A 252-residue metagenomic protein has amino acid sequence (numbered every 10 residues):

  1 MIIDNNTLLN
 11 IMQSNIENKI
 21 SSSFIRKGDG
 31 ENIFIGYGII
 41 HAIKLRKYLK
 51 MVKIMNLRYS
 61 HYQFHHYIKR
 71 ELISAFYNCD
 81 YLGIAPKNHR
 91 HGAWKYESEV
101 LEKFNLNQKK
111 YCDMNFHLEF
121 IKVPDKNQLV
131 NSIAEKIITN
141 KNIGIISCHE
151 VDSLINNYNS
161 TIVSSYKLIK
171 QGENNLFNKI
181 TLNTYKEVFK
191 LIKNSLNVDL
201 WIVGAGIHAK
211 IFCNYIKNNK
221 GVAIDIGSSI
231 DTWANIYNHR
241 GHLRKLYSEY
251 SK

Functional and structural regions predicted by a protein language model:
M1-T161: Electropositive, gly/pro-rich neighborhoods at or near active sites that engage anionic ligands
I68-S74, E187-N197: Short, well-structured alpha-helical segments in soluble
F104-I121, V163-E187: Glycine-rich phosphate-binding "P-loop"
K136-I138, N142, T184-K193, H242-K252: A polyampholytic, Gly/Pro-enriched intrinsically disordered region
C148, L168, S228: Cofactor-binding loop segments of dinucleotide-utilizing enzymes, especially the Rossmann-like FAD- and NAD(P)+-binding
S153-I155, N174, W233-A234: Short acidic/glycine-rich loop or secondary-structure boundary segments that cap or lie
Q171, G204, H208-K252: C-terminal functional extensions of proteins
